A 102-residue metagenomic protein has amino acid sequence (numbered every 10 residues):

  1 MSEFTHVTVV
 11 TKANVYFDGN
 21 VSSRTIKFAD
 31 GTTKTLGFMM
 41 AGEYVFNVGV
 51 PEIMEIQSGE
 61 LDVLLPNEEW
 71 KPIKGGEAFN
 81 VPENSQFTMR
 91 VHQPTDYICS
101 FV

Functional and structural regions predicted by a protein language model:
M1-G31: A short, N-terminal "cap"/entry segment at the start of jelly-roll beta-barrel domains of the cupin/DSBH fold
Y16, V21-I26, G37-F46, L64-L65: Compact, glycine-rich, soluble single-domain proteins
K27-D30, L65-N67, F101: Short acidic, glycine-rich loop/turn motifs
D30-T32, E68, N84, P94: Glycine-centered tight beta-turn/hairpin loop motif at sheet-sheet or coil-to-beta transitions
V48-D62: Short, conserved beta-strand element in jelly-roll/cupin
N67-N84: Short acidic-glycine-tyrosine-enriched beta hairpin
P82-V102: Ligand-binding loop in jelly-roll beta-barrel domains
